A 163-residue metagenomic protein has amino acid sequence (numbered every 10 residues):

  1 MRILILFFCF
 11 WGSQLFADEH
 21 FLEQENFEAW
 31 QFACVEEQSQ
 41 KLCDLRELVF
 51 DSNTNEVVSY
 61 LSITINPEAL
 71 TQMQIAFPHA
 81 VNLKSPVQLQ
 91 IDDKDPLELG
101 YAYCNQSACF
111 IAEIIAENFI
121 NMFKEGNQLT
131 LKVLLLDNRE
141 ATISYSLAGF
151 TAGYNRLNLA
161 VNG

Functional and structural regions predicted by a protein language model:
I3-S13: Sec-dependent N-terminal signal peptides
A17-G163: A generic "folded-domain core" signal
